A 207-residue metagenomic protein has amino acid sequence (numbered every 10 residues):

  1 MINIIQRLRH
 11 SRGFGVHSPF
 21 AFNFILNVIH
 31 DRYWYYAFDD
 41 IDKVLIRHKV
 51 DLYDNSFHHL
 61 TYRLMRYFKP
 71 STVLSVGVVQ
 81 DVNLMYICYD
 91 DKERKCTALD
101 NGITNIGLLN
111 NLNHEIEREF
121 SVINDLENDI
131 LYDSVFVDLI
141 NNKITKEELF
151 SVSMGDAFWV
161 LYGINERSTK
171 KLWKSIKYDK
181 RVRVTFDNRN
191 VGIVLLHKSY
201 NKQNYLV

Functional and structural regions predicted by a protein language model:
M1-F136, I140-G155, N165-V207: A short alpha-helical cap/connector motif
